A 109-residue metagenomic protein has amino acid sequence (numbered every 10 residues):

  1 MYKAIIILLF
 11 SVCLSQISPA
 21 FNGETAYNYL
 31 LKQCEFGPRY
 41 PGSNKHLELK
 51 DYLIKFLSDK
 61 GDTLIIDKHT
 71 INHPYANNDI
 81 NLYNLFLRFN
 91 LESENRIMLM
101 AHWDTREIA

Functional and structural regions predicted by a protein language model:
A4-S15: Sec-dependent N-terminal signal peptides
Q16-E24: Cleaved targeting-peptide boundary
E24-Y27, S43: Extracytoplasmic/periplasmic proteins that interact with beta-lactams or build/remodel peptidoglycan
N28-R39: Acidic/histidine-rich, surface-exposed loop or edge segments in extracytoplasmic proteins
P38-E92: A non-catalytic alpha/beta surface segment that caps or lines the substrate-entry region of metallo-dependent hydrolase
E94-R96: A general structural motif
M98-A109: Active-site metal-coordination/substrate-binding segment of hydrolases, especially metallo-dependent peptidases
